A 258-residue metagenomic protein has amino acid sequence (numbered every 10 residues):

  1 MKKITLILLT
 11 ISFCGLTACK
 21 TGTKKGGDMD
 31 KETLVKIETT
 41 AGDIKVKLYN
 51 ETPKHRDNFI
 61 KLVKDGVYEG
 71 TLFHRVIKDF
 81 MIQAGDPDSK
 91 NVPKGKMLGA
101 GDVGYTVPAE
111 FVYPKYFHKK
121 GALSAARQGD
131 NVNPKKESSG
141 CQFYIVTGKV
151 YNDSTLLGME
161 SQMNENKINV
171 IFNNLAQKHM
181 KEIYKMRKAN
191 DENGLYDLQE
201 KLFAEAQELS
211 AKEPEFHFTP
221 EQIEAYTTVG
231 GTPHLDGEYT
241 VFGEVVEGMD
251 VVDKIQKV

Functional and structural regions predicted by a protein language model:
M1-M29: Bacterial Sec-dependent N-terminal signal peptides
C19-V258: Cyclophilin-like peptidyl-prolyl cis-trans isomerases
